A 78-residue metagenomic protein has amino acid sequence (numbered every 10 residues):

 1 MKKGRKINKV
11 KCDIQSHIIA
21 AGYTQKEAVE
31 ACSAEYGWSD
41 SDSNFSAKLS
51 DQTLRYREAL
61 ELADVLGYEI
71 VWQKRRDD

Functional and structural regions predicted by a protein language model:
M1-Q25, A31: A short, Lys/Arg-rich alpha-helix, primarily the initiator
Y23, W38, Y68: Short glycine/serine/threonine/alanine-rich loop segments
A31, E35, V65: Residues within the alpha-helical elements of helix-turn-helix
A34-L54: Recognition helix of helix-turn-helix/homeodomain-like DNA-binding domains that insert into the DNA major groove
Y56-V71: DNA major-groove recognition helix of helix-turn-helix/homeodomain DNA-binding modules
Q73-D78: Short amphipathic recognition helices of helix-turn-helix/homeodomain-type DNA-binding modules
